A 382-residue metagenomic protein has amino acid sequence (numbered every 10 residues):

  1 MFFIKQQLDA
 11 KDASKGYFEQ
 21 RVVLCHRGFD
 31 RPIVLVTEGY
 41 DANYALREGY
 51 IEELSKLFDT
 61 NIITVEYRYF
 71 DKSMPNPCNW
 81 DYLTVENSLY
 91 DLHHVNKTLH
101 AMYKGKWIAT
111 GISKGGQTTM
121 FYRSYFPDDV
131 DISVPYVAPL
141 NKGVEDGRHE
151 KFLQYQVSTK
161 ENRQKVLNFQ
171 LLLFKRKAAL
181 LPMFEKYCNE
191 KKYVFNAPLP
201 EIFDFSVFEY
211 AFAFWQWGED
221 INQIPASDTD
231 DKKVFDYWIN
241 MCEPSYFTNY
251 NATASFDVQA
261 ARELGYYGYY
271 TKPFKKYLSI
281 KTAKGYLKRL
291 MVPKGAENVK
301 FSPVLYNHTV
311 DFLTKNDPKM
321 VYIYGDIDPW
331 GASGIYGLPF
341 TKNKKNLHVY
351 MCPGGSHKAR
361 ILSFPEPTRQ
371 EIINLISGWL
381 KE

Functional and structural regions predicted by a protein language model:
M1-N61, E366-E382: Catalytic-loop region of hydrolases
S55-S73: Conserved alpha/beta-hydrolase
D81-M102: Alpha/beta-hydrolase active-site loop
Y103-S113: Alpha/beta-hydrolase fold nucleophile elbow
G111-F121: Glycine-rich nucleophile elbow surrounding the catalytic serine of serine-hydrolase chemistry
D129-N189: A catalytic-pocket lid/entrance helix-loop region that shapes and gates access to the active site across common
K186-F301: Alpha/beta-hydrolase fold active-site neighborhood
N316, Y322-Y324: Short beta-strand/loop motif that positions the catalytic acidic residue of the alpha/beta-hydrolase fold
